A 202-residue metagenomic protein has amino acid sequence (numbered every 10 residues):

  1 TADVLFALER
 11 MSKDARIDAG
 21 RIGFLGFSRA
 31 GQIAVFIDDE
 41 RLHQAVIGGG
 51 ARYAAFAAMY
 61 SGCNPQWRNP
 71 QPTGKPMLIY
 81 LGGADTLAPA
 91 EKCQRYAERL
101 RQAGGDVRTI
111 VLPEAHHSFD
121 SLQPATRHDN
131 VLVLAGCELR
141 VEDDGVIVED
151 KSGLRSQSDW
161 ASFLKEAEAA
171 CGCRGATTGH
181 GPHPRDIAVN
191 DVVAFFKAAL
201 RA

Functional and structural regions predicted by a protein language model:
A2-G74, T86-L87, E91: Primarily recognizes the serine-hydrolase "nucleophile elbow" in alpha/beta-hydrolase and SGNH/GDSL folds
D3, K92, I187, D191: Charged catalytic carboxylate motif
I17, G104-G105: Short phosphate-binding/catalytic loops that engage adenosine nucleotides
G23, L78, R108-I110: A structural signal for isolated positions on well-ordered beta-strands in alpha/beta enzyme cores
L78-L81, D85: Short beta-strand/loop motif that positions the catalytic acidic residue of the alpha/beta-hydrolase fold
P89-R99, P124: Short alpha-helix in the alpha/beta-hydrolase fold that links the catalytic acid
D106-A202: C-terminal catalytic histidine-bearing segment of alpha/beta-hydrolase fold enzymes
